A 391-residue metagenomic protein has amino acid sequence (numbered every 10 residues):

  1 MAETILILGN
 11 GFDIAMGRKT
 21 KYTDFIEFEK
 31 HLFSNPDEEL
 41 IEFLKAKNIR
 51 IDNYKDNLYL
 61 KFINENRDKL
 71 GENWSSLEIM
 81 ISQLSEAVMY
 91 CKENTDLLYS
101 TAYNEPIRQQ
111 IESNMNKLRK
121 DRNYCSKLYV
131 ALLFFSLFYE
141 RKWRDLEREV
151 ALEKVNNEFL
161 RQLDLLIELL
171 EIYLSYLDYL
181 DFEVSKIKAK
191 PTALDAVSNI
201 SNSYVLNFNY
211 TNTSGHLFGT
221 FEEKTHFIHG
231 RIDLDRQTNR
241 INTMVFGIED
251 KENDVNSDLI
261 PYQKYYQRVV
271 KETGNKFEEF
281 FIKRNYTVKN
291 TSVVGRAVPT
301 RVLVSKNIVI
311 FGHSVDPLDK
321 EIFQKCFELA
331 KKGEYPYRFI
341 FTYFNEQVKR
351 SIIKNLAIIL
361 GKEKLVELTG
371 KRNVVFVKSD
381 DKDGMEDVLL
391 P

Functional and structural regions predicted by a protein language model:
M1-F25, I41-K47, R296-P391: SIR2/sirtuin-family catalytic core signature
E27-I41: Active-site-surrounding "flap" and adjacent substrate/cofactor-binding loops of secreted or lumenal enzymes, prototyped
E29, F218-F221, A330: Active-site catalytic pocket residues across diverse enzymes, especially alpha/beta-hydrolases
E39-K283: Extended, H/D-rich, highly charged conserved domains that either
D68, V288-V293, V309, I358: Extended amphipathic alpha-helical scaffold segments
K186-I187, N207, T287-T291, D316-D319: A conditional alpha-helix N-cap/helix-loop micro-motif detector
V255-T291, L365-P391: Extended, charge-rich low-complexity interaction segments
